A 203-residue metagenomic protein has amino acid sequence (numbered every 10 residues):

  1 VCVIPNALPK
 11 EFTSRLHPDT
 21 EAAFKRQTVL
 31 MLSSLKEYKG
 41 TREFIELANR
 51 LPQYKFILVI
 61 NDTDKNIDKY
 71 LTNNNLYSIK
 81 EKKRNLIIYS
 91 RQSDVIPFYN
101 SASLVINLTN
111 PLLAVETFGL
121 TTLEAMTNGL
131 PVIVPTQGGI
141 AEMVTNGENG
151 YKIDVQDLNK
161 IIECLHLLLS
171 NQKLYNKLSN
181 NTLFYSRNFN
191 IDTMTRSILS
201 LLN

Functional and structural regions predicted by a protein language model:
A7: Carbohydrate-associated surface elements
E21-K39, I45-N49, I57: Conserved donor-binding/catalytic core segment of Leloir-type glycosyltransferases
Y70-Q92: Nucleotide-activated donor-binding/catalytic signature segment of Leloir-type glycosyltransferases, i.e., the conserved
N100-V115, L130: Acidic donor-binding loop of glycosyltransferase active sites
L108-T122, A141-E142: Nucleotide-sugar-dependent
T127, P131-V134: Short hydrophobic beta-strand element within catalytic cores of glycosyltransferases and related nucleotide-activated
N146-G147, Y151-L158, L167-Q172: Conserved acidic donor-binding segment of nucleotide-sugar-dependent glycosyltransferases
Q156, K173-L202: A charged, aromatic-enriched C-terminal amphipathic alpha-helix characteristic of glycosyltransferases across folds
